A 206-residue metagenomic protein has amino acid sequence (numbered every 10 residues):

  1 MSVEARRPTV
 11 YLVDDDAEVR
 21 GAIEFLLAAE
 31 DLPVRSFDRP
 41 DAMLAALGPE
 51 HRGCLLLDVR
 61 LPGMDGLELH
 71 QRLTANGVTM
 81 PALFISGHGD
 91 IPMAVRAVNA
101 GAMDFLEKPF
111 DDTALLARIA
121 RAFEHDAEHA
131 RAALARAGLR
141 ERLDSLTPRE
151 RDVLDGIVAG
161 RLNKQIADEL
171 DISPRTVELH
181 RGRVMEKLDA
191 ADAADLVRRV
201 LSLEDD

Functional and structural regions predicted by a protein language model:
R6-V19, I23-L27, P40, L55 (+1 more regions): Conserved acidic segment of CheY-like receiver
S36-C54: Acidic, metal-coordinating helix/loop segments flanking the phosphotransfer/catalytic sites of two-component signaling
D38-R39, D65-E68: Acidic catalytic/metal-coordinating carboxylates
A45, L67-M80, R96: Short amphipathic alpha-helix used as the core "switch/output" element in two-component signaling
D58, S86: Active-site residues of response regulator receiver
D90-P92, L106-A120: C-terminal output helix
G182-D206: Basic, Lys/Arg-enriched C-terminal extension of HTH/homeodomain DNA-binding domains
